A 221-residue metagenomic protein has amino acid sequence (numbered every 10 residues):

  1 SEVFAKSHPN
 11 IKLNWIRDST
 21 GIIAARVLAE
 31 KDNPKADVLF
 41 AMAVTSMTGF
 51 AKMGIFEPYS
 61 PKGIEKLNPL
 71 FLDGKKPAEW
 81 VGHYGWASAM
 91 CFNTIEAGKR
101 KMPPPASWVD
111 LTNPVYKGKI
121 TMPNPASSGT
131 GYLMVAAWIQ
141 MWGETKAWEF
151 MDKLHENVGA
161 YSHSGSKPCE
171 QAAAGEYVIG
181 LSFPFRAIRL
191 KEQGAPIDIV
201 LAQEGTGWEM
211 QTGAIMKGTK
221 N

Functional and structural regions predicted by a protein language model:
S1, L13-N14, D18-G21, P34-E176: Extracytoplasmic ligand-binding site segments that recognize negatively charged/polar headgroups
E2-H8: A short alpha-helix/helix-coil micro-patch that ends at or immediately precedes a cysteine
A25-N33: Short, well-structured alpha-helical segments in soluble
K31, E176, T219: Conserved functional loop/turn residues at catalytic and ligand-binding sites
T45-G49, A173, Y177-P196: A ligand-binding cleft/hinge motif common to bilobed small-molecule-binding domains
K66-P69, F150-H155, Y161-S162, Q193-K217: Periplasmic-binding protein-like
A106-P114, Q211-N221: Bilobed periplasmic-binding protein/Venus flytrap-like ligand-binding cleft at the lobe interface of extracytoplasmic
